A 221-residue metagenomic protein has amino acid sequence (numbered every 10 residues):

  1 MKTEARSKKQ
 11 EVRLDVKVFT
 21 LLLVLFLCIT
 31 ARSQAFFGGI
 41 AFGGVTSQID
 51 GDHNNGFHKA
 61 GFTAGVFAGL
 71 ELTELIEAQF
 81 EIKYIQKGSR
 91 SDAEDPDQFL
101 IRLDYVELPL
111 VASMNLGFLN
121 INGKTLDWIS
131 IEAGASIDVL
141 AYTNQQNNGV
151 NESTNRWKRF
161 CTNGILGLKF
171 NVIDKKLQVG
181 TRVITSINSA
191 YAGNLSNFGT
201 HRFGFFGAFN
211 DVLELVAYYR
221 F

Functional and structural regions predicted by a protein language model:
A31-F67, N115, Y218-R220: Short glycine/proline- and aromatic-enriched beta-strand/turn motifs that initiate or cap beta-hairpins
S33-A35, L75, G117-W128, K176: Short loop/turn motifs that connect adjacent beta-strands in outer-membrane beta-barrel proteins
F36, G56-F62, R102-L108, D127 (+2 more regions): Residues that define the transmembrane beta-barrel architecture of outer-membrane proteins
F36-I40, A78-F80, L108, D127-A135 (+2 more regions): Transmembrane beta-strands of outer-membrane beta-barrel proteins
F37, N55-V106, F221: Glycine- and aromatic-enriched membrane insertion/assembly motifs of diderm outer-membrane and organelle channel
D50-N55, R90-D97, K124, T143-V150 (+1 more regions): Outer-membrane beta-barrel translocator domains and adjoining extracellular loop/strand segments of Gram-negative
L70, M114-L116, V139, F170-V172 (+1 more regions): Residue-level signature of outer-membrane beta-barrel architecture
E77, E81, Q86-D92, L103 (+1 more regions): Predominantly the C-terminal beta-signal and adjacent terminal strand-loop region of outer-membrane beta-barrel
